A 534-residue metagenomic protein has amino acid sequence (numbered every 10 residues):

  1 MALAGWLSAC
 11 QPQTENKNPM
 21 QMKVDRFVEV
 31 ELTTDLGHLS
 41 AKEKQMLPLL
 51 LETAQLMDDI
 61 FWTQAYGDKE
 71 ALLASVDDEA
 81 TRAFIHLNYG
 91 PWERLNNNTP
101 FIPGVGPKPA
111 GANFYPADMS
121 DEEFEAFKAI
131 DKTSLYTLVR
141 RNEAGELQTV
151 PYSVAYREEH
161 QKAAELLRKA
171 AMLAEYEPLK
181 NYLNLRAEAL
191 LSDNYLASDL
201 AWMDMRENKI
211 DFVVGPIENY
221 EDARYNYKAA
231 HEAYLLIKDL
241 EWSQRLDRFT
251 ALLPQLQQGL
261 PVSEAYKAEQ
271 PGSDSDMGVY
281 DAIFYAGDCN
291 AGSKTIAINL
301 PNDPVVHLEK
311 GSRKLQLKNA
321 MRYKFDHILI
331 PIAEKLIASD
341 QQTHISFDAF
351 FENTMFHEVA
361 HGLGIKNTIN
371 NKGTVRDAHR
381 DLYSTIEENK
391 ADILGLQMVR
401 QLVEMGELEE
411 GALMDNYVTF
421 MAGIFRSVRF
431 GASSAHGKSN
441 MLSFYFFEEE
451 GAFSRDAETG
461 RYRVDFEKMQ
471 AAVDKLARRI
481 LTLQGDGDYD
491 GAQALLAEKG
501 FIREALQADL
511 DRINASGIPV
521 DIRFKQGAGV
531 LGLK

Functional and structural regions predicted by a protein language model:
M1-A4: Sec-dependent N-terminal signal peptides
L7-A9: C-terminal motif of bacterial Sec signal peptides marking the signal peptidase cleavage site
T14-N98: N-terminal mature-domain "stem" immediately C-terminal to a signal peptide or N-terminal signal-anchor/transmembrane
M20-L32, G37-L49, I130-D377, D381-T385 (+5 more regions): Fold-level signature of zinc-dependent metallopeptidase catalytic domains
E52-W62, L87-R94, T137, L166-K169 (+3 more regions): Short, hydrophobic/amphipathic alpha-helical patches that form generic packing surfaces within helical domains
W62-E146: N-terminal accessory alpha/beta regions
L396-A492: Long, well-structured alpha-helical subdomains associated with metal-dependent extracellular/ecto-lumenal hydrolases
A477-K534: Extended, compositionally biased alpha-helical segments that mediate assembly or anchoring
